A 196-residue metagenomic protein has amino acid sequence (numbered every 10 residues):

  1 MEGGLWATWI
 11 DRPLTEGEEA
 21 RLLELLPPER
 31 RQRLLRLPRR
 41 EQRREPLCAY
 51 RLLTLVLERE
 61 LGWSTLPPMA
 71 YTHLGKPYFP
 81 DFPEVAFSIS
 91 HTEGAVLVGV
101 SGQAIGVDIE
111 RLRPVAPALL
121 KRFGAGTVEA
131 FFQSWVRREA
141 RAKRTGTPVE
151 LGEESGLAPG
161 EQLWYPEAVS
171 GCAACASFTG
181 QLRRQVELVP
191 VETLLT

Functional and structural regions predicted by a protein language model:
M1-T196: Core catalytic alpha/beta fold that binds nucleotide/phospho-ligands
